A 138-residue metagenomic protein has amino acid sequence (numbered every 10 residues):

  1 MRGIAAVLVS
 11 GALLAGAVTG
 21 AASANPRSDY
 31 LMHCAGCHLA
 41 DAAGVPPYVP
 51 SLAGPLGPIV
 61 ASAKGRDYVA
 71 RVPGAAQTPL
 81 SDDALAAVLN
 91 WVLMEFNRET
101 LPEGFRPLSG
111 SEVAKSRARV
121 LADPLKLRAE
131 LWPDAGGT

Functional and structural regions predicted by a protein language model:
M1-G3: N-terminal secretory signal peptides that target proteins for export/translocation
A5-A17: Bacterial N-terminal signal peptides
A22-V45, A61, D67-Y68: Sequence/structural segment immediately N-terminal to covalent heme-attachment motifs in c-type and related
P26, Y48, K64-Y68, A84-L85 (+2 more regions): Stable alpha-helical elements in mature extracytoplasmic
H38-D41, L56, V72-A76, V92-F96 (+2 more regions): Sec/Tat-exported extracytoplasmic proteins
A43-T78: Gly/Gly-Pro-rich "capping" loops immediately C-terminal to redox-active cysteine motifs in periplasmic/lumenal
Q77-A87, W91-V92: Internal catalytic or translocation cores that form aromatic/hydrophobic pockets or channels for amphipathic metabolites
D83, M94-T138: Flexible coil segments in periplasmic/lumen-exposed cytochrome c-class electron-transfer proteins
